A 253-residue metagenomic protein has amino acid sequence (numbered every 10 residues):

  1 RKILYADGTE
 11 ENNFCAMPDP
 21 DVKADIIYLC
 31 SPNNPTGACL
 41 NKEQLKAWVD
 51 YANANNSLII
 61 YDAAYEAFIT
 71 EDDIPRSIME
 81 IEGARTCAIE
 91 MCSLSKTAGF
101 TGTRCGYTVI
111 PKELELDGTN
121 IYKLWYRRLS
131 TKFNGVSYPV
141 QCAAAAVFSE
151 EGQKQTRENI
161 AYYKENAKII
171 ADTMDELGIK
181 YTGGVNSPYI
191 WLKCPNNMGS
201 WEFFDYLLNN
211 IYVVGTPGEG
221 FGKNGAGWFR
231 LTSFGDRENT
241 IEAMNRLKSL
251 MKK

Functional and structural regions predicted by a protein language model:
L4-M79: Active-site phosphate-binding strand-loop segment of PLP-dependent enzymes
A54-N55, L177, I211: Helix C-cap/helix->beta junction micro-motif
Y61, G183, G215-P217: Hydrophobic residues in well-ordered beta-strands that form the structural core
I81-A161, K168-D172, M251: Conserved core segment of the aminotransferase class I/II
P111-K112, S149, K193-P195, F234-D236: Residue-level recognition of strand-loop junctions within catalytic nucleotide-signaling folds
Q141, A145, I160-A171, Y181-C194 (+1 more regions): Conserved glycine-rich beta-strand-loop-beta hairpin in the small C-terminal domain of fold type I
N197, E202, Y206-T216, G220-K253: PLP-dependent enzyme catalytic core of the Aspartate aminotransferase-like
